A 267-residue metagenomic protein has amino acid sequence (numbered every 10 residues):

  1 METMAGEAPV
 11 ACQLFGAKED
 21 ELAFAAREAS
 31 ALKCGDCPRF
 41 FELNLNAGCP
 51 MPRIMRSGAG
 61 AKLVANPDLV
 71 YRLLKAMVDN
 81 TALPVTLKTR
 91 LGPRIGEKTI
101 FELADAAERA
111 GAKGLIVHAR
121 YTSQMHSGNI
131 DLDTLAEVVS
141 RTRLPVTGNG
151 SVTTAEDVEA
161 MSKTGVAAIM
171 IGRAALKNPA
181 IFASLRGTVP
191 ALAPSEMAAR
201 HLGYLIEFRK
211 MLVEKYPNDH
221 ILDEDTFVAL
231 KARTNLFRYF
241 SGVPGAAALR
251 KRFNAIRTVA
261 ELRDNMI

Functional and structural regions predicted by a protein language model:
M1-L14: Short, structured active-site "lid" loops
Q13, L45, I171: Redox-cofactor binding/interface segments in oxidoreductases and associated redox assembly factors
A23-A59, P67-L144, A160-V166: Alpha/beta enzyme core
N66-P67, N178: Short, solvent-exposed helix-helix connector turns and helix-capping sites enriched in acidic/polar residues
N80-A82, G96-G114, H126, D133 (+2 more regions): Alpha/beta catalytic cores of nucleotide-metabolism and tRNA/nucleoside-modifying enzymes
